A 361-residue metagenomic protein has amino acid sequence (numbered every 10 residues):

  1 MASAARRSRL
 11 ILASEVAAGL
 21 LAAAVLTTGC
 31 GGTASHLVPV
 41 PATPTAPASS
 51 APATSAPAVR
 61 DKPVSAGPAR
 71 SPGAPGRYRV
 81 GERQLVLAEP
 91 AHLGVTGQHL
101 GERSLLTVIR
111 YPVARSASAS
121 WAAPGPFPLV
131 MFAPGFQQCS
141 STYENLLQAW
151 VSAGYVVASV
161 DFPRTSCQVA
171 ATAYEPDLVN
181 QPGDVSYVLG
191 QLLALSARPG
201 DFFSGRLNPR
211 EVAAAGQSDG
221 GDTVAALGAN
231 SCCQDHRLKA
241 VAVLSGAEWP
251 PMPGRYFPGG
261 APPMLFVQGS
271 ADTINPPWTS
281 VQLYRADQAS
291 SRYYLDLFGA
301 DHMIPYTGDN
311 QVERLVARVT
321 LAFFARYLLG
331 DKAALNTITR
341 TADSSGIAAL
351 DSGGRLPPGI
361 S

Functional and structural regions predicted by a protein language model:
G31-V59: Short, low-complexity, disordered segments immediately C-terminal to signal peptides in bacterial exported proteins
A56-G125, L129-M131: Short conserved active-site loop signatures built around small residues
A117-S118, A122-F127, F132-V169, T273-I274: Short substrate-entry loop that stabilizes the transition state in hydrolases
E175-P209: Alpha/beta-hydrolase active-site loop
G260, F266-Q268: Short beta-strand/loop motif that positions the catalytic acidic residue of the alpha/beta-hydrolase fold
A271-N275, H302: Acidic catalytic loop of the alpha/beta-hydrolase fold
N275-R285: Short alpha-helix in the alpha/beta-hydrolase fold that links the catalytic acid
G299, D309-S361: Alpha/beta-hydrolase-fold serine-hydrolase catalytic core, especially in secreted/extracellular enzymes
